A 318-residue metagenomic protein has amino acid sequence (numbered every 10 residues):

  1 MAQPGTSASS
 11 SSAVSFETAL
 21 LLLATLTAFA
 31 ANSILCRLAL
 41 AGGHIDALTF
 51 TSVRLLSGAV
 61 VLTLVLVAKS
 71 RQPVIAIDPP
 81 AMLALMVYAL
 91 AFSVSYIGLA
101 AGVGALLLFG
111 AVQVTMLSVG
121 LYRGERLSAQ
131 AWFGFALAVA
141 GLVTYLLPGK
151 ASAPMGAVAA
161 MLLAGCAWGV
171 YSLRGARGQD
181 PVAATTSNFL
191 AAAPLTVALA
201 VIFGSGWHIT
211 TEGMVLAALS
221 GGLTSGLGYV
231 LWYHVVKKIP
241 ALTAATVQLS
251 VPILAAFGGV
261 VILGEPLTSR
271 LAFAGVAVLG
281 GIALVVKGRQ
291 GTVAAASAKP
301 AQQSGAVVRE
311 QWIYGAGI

Functional and structural regions predicted by a protein language model:
M1-S52, V87-A91, A140, K150-R177 (+2 more regions): Glycine-/small-residue-enriched transmembrane alpha-helix faces in small-molecule transporters and effluxers
A2-G5, L55, L147, L249-I318: C-terminal-most transmembrane helix of multi-pass membrane proteins
F16-A24, L48-L64, F133-L137, M155-L163 (+4 more regions): Hydrophobic alpha-helical transmembrane segments of multi-pass integral membrane proteins, especially transporters
A28, T63-V112, L117, L137-T144 (+1 more regions): Specific transmembrane alpha-helical segments of multi-pass solute transporters/efflux pumps, especially DMT/EamA
A39, F50, R54, S95-G98 (+6 more regions): Hydrophobic/aromatic residues within transmembrane alpha-helices of multi-pass small-molecule transporters
T49-V60, L85-M86, S93-R126, A164 (+1 more regions): Specific alpha-helical transmembrane segments that line the substrate/conduction pathway and gating interfaces
L62, L85, L127-L147, A164-C166 (+4 more regions): Hydrophobic transmembrane alpha-helices of multi-pass small-molecule transport proteins
L90, G104-A111, G175-A193, S225-V261: Helix-helix packing/entry segments at the starts of transmembrane helices
